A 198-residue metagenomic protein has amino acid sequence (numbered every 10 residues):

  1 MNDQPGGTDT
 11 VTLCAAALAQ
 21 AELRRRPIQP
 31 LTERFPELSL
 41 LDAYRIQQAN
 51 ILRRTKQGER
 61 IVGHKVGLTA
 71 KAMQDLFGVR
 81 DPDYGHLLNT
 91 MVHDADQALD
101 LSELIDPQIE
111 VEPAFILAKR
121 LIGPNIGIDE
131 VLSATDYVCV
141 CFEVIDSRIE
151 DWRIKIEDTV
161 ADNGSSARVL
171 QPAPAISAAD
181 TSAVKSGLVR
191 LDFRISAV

Functional and structural regions predicted by a protein language model:
G6-V198: Catalytic-core "active-site belt" of small-molecule-metabolizing enzymes, emphasizing His/Asp/Glu-rich regions
